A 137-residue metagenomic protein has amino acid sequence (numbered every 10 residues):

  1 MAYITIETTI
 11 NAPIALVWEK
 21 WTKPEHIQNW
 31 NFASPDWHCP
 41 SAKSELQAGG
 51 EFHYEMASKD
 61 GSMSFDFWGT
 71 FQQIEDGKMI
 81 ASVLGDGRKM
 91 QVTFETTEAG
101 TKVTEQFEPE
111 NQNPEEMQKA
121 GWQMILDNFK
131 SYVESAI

Functional and structural regions predicted by a protein language model:
M1-H38: Hydrophobic ligand-binding cavity/cleft-lining segments
Y3-T5, M63-W68, G87-Q91: Short, surface-exposed coil-to-beta transition loops
T5-N11, E45, E55, T70 (+1 more regions): Generic structural detector for well-ordered beta-strands
I14-A15, L46-Q47, Q72-G77, T93-K102: A short, structured loop/turn motif at beta-sheet edges
V17-W18, I27, F52-Y54, F71 (+3 more regions): Hydrophobic pocket/interface hotspot
H38-S82: Glycine-rich portal/gate segments that line the openings of hydrophobic small-molecule binding cavities
M79-M124, F129: Beta-strand/loop substructures that line and gate deep hydrophobic ligand-binding cavities in soluble
Y132-I137: Short, highly charged C-terminal tails/helix-capping segments
